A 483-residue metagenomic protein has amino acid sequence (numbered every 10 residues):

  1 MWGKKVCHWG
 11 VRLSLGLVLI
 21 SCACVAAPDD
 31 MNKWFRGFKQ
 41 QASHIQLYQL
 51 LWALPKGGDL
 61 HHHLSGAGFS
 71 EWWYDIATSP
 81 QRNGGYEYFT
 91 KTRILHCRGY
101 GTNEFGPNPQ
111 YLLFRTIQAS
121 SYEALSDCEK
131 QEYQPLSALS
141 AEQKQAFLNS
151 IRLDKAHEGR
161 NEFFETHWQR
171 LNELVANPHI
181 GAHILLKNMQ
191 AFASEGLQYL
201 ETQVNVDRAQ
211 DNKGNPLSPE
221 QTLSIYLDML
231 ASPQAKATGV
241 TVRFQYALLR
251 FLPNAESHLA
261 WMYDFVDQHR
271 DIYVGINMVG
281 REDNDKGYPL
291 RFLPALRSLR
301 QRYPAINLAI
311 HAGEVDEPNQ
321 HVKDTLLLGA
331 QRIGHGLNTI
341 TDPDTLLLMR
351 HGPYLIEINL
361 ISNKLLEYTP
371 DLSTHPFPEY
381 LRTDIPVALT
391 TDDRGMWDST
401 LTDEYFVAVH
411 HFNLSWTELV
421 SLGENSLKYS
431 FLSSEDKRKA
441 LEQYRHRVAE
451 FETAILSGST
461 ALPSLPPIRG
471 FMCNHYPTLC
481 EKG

Functional and structural regions predicted by a protein language model:
M1-C7: N-terminal secretory signal peptides that target proteins for export/translocation
R12-S21: Bacterial N-terminal signal peptides
A26-L308, E314-R332, N338-L355, N359-G483: Metal-cofactor-binding active-site regions of metalloenzymes
